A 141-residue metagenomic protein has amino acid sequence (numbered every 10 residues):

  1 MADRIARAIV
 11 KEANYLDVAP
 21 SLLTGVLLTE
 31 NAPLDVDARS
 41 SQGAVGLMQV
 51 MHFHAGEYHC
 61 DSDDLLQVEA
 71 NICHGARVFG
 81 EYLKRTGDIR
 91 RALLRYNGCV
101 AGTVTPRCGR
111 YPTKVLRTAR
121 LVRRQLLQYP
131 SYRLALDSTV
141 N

Functional and structural regions predicted by a protein language model:
M1-N141: Catalytic glycan-binding domains that act on GlcNAc-containing polysaccharides
